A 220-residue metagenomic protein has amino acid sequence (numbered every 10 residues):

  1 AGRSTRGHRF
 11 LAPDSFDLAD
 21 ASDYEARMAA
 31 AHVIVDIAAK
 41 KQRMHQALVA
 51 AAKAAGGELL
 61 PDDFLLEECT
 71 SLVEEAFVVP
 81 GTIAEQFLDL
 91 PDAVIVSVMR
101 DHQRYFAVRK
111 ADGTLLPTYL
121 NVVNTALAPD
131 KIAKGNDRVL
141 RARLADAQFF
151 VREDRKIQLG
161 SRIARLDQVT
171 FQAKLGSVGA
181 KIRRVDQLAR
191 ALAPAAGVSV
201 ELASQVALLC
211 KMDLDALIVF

Functional and structural regions predicted by a protein language model:
A1-F220: Amphipathic alpha-helical "coupling" segments that flank catalytic cores
